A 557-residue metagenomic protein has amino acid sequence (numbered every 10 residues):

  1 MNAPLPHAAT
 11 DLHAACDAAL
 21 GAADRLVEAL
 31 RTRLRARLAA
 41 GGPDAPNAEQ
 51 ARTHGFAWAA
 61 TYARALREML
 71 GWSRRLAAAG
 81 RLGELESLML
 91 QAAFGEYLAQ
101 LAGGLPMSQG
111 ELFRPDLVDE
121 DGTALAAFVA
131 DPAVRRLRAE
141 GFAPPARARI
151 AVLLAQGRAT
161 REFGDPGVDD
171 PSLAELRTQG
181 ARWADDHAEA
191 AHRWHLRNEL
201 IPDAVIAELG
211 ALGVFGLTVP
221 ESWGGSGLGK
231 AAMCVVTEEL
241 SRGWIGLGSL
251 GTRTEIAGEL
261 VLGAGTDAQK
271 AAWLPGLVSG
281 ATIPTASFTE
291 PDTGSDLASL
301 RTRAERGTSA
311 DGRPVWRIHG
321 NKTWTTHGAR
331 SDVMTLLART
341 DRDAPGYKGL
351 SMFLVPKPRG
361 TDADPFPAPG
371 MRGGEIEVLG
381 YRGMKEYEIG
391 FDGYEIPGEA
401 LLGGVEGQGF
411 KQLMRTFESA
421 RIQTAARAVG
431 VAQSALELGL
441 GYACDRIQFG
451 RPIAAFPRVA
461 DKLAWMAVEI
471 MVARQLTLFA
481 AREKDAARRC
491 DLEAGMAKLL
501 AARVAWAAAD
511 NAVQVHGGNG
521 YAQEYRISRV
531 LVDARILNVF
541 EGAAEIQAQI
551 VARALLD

Functional and structural regions predicted by a protein language model:
N2-G243, L247, T252, A264 (+6 more regions): Alpha-helical interface subdomain recognition
G280-F288: A short, Trp-centered hydrophobic/proline-enriched beta-strand micro-motif
D292-S295, W324-H327, R342-A344, E377-K385: Short Gly/Pro-enriched turn/cap motifs at secondary-structure boundaries
T293-S295, T323-A329, A420, I536-A543: Glycine-rich phosphate/pyrophosphate-binding beta-alpha loops
T302-R306: A structural signal for short hydrophobic beta-strand segments in well-ordered beta-sheet cores
R313-V315, H319-G370: A short core secondary-structure module
T361-Y394: Flexible, small-/acidic-enriched active-site or ligand-binding loops
I389, G393-K411: Long, acidic (Asp/Glu-rich), low-complexity accessory segments flanking structured domains
